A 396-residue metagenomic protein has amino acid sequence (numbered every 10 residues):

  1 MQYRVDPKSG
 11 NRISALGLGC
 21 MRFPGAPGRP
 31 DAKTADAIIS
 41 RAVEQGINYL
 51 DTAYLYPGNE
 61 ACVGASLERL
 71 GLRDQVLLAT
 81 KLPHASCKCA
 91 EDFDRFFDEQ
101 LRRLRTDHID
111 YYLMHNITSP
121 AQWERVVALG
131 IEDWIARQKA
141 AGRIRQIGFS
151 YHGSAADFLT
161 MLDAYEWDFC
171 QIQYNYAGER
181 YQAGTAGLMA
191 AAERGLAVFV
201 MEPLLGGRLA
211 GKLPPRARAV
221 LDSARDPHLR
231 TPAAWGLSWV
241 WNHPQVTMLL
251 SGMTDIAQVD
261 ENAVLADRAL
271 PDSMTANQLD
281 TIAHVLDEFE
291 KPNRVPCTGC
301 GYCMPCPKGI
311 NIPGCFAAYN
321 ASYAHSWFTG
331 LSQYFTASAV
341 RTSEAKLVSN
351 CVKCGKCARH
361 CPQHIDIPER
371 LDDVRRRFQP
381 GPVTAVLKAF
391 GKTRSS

Functional and structural regions predicted by a protein language model:
M1-V76: N-terminal binding-site loop/beta-alpha segment at the start of enzyme catalytic domains that lines or forms
D6, L18, A35, A42 (+13 more regions): Conserved, mostly hydrophobic/aromatic
G19, A53-Y56, Y112-H115, S150 (+3 more regions): Conserved residues at the C-terminal ends of beta-strands
A26-P27, S40, E44, C87-L204 (+3 more regions): Glycine/proline-rich, positively charged, aromatic-decorated active-site loop/lid region on the catalytic face
I47-N48, L67, E166, A186-S396: Structured C-terminal cap/extension of enzyme domains
N48-Y54, R145-F149, Q171-I172, M248-L250 (+1 more regions): Short catalytic-loop micro-motif centered on adjacent basic/acidic residues
A61-T80, E132-A141, E193: Alpha-helix-loop-beta-strand connector modules within alpha/beta enzyme cores
D74-S86, Y112-H115: A short, structured active-site edge motif that brings together acidic residues
